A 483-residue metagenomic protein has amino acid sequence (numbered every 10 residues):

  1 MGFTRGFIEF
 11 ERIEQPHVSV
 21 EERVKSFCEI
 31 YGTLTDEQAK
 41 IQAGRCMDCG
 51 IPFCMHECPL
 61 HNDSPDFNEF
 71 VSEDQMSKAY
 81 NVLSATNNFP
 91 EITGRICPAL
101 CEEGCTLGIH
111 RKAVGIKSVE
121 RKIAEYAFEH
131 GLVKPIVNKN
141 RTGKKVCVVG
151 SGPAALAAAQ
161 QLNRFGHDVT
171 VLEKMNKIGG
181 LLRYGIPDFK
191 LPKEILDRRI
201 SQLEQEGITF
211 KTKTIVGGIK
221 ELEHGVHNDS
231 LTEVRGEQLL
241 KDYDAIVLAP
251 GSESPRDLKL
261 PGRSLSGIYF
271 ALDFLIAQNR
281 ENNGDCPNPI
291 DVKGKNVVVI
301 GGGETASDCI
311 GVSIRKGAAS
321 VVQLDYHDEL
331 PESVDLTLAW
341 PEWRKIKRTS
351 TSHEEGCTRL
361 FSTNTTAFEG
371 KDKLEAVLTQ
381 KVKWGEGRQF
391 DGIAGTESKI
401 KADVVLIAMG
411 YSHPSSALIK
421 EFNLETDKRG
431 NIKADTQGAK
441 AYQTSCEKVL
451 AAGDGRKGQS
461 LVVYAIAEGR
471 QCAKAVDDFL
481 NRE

Functional and structural regions predicted by a protein language model:
R5-G32, H61-E73, K78-N87, I109 (+9 more regions): Beta1-alpha1 glycine-rich phosphate/pyrophosphate-binding loop at the start of Rossmann-like nucleotide-binding domains
I30, T35, A127-V146, I276-K295: A short, basic/flexible loop-to-alpha-helix module at the beginning of a structural domain
H56, N62-N138, E204, T212 (+1 more regions): Glycine/serine-rich phosphate-binding loop and adjoining beta1-alpha1 elements at the start of nucleotide-handling
N140, K145-V149, D197-L260, T366-L378 (+2 more regions): Feature captures the FAD/FMN-dependent oxidoreductase FAD-binding
T142-K145, K213, K293-N296, S362 (+1 more regions): Phosphate-coordination loops involved in phosphoryl transfer and adenosine-cofactor binding
V146-V148, V169, V297, V449: Conserved hydrophobic helix-helix packing surfaces used for dimerization/oligomerization
S264-G294, G385-Q459: FAD-site-proximal beta/loop scaffold in flavoenzymes
A306-G311, K316, G455-R482: A conserved FAD-binding loop/helix module that cradles the flavin
